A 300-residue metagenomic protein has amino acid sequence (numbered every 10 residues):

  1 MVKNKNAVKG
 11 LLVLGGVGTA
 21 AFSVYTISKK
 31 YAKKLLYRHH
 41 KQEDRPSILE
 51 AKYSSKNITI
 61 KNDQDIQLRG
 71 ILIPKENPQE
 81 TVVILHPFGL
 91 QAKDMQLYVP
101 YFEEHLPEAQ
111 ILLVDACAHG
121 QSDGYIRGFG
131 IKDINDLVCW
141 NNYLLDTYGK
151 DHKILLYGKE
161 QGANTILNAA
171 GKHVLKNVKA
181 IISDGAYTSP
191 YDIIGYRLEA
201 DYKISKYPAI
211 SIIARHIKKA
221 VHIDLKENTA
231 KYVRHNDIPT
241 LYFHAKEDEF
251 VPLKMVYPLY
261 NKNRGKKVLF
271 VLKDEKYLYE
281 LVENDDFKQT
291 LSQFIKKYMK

Functional and structural regions predicted by a protein language model:
V8-K61: An N-terminal hydrophobic leader/cap segment in hydrolases
F88-F102: The serine-hydrolase catalytic nucleophile loop
Y98, I238, P252-N261: Short alpha-helix in the alpha/beta-hydrolase fold that links the catalytic acid
V99, E103-D123: Conserved alpha/beta-hydrolase
R127-Y148: Alpha/beta-hydrolase active-site loop
N168-H222: Hydrolase active-site cap/lid region
H235-N236, Y242-H244, D248: Short beta-strand/loop motif that positions the catalytic acidic residue of the alpha/beta-hydrolase fold
E275-K288: Catalytic histidine-centered segment of alpha/beta-hydrolase-like enzymes
